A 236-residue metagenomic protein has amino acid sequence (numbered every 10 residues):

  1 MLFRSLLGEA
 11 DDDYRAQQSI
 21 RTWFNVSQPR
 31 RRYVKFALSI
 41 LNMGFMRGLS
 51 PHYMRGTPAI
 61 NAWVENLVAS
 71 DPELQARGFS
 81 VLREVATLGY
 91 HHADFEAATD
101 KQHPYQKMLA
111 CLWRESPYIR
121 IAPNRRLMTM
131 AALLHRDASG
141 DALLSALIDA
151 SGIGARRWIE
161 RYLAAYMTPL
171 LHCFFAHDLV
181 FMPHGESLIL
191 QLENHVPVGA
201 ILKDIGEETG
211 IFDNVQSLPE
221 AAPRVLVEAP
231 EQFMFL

Functional and structural regions predicted by a protein language model:
M1-A165, Q191-L236: Nucleotide/phosphate-binding site architecture used for ATP/NTP-dependent chemistry
R15-S19, L171-H172, F181-G185: Short amphipathic alpha-helical surface micro-motifs
L163-L179: An amphipathic, hydrophobic-aromatic interaction surface with interspersed Lys/Arg that forms lipid/phosphate-bearing
H177-Q191: A short glycine-rich, hydrophobically flanked beta-strand micro-motif that places a catalytic Asp/Glu for divalent metal
